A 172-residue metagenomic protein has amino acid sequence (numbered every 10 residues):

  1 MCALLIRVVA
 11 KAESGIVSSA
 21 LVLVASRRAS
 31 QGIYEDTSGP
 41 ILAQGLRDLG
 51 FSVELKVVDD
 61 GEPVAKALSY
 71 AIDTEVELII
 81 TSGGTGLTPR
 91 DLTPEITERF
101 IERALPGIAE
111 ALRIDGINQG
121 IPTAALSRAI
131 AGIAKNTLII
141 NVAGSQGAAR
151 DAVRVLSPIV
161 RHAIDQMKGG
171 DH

Functional and structural regions predicted by a protein language model:
M1-H172: Non-catalytic beta/alpha edge segments that cap or flank active sites
